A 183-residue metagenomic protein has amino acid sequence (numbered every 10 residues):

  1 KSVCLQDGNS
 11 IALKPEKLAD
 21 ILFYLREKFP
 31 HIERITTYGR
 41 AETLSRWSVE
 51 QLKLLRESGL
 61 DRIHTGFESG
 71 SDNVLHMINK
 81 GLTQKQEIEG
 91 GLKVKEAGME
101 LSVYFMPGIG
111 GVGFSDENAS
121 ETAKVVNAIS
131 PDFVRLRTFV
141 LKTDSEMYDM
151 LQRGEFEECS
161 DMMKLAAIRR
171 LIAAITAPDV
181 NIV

Functional and structural regions predicted by a protein language model:
K1-E96: Conserved SAM/AdoMet-binding glycine-rich loop
V3-G8, M106-I109, M150-Q152: Short linear capping/connector segments at secondary-structure termini
I11-K14, V125, E157-S160: Short linear motifs at secondary-structure transitions and domain/linker junctions
K14, R40, S145, S160-D161: Alpha-helix initiation/capping motif
L44-S45, L151, I175: Hydrophobic residues in alpha-helical segments
V49, E146-D149: Short aromatic-enriched loop/helix-cap "lid" or pocket-rim segments at secondary-structure transitions that line
R62, K85-M147, D161-V183: Conserved C-terminal portion of the radical SAM core fold that forms the substrate/S-adenosylmethionine-binding
M77-G81, L151-E157: Short glycine-enriched, charge-decorated loop/helix-capping segments at active-site entrances that position
